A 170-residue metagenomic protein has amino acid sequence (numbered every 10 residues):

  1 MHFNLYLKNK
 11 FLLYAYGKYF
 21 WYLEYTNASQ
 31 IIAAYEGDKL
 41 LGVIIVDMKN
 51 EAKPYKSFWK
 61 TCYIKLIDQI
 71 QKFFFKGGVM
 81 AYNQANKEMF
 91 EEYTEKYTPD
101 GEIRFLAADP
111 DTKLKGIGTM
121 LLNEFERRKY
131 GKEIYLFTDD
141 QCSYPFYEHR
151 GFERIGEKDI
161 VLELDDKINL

Functional and structural regions predicted by a protein language model:
M1-L12, N50: Helix-loop element at the rim of GNAT/NAT acetyltransferase active sites that forms part of the acceptor-substrate
N9-I31, E36: Active-site rim helix/loop that mediates acceptor-substrate recognition in acyltransferases
G17-F20, V46-K53: A conserved beta-strand-loop-helix scaffold within acyl/acetyltransferase catalytic domains
S29-I44, M80, D109: Conserved beta-hairpin
N50-G101: Conserved acyl-donor/pantetheine-binding loop and adjacent beta-alpha core of acyl/acetyltransferases and related
P99-G101, R128-Q141: Conserved GNAT acetyl-CoA-binding A-motif
F105-A108, L114-R127, H149: Conserved acetyl-CoA-binding loop-helix of GNAT-fold acetyltransferases
T119-M120, D140-E163: Conserved active-site alpha-helix within GNAT-family acetyltransferase domains
